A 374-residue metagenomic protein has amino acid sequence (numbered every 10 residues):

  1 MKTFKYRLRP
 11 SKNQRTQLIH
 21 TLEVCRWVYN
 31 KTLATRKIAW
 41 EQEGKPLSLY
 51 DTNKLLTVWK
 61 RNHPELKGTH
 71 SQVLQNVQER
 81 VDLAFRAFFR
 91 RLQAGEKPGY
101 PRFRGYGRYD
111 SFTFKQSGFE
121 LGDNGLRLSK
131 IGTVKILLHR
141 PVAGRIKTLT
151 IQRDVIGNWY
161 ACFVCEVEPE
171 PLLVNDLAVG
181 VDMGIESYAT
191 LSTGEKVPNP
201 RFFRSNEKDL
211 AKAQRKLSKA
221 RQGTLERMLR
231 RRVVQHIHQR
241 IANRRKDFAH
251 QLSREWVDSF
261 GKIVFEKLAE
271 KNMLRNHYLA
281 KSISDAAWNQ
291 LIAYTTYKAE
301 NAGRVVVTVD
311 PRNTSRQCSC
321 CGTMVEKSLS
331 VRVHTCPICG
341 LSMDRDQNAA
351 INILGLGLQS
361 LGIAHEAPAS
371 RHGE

Functional and structural regions predicted by a protein language model:
M1-L74: Gly/serine-rich nucleotide phosphate-binding loop at the start of the catalytic core of nucleotide/ADP-ribose-handling
T3-K5, T16, K130, R140-R145 (+1 more regions): Positively charged, helix-rich recognition surfaces that bind polyanionic ligands
L33, K37-W40, F85-E96, V167: Long, hydrophobic, amphipathic alpha-helical segments used as structural scaffolds
Y50-D154, D285: Acidic carboxylate diad motif detector
